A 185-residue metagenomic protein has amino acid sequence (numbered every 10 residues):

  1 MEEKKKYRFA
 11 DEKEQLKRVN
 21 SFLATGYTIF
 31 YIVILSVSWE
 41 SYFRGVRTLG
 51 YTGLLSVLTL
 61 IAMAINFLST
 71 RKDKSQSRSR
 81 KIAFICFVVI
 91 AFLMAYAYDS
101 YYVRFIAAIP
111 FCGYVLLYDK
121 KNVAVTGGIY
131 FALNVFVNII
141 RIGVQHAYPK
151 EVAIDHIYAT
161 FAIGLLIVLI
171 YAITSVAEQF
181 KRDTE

Functional and structural regions predicted by a protein language model:
M1-L16: Short, Lys/Arg-rich, polar N-terminal cytosolic tail immediately upstream of the first transmembrane signal-anchor
K13-L23, T48, D73-R80, D119-V123 (+1 more regions): Membrane-interface helix-boundary signature
F22-D99, I106-G113, Y130: Hydrophobic transmembrane alpha-helices and their membrane-interface boundaries in multi-pass, membrane-anchored
S36-V57, L116-Q179: Alpha-helical transmembrane segments and their interfaces in multipass membrane proteins
Y96-Y102, Y118-K121: Transmembrane helix interruption/hinge and helix-loop junction motifs
V103-R104, V125: Alpha-helix N-cap/helix-start motif
Q179-E185: Polar/charged heptad-repeat coiled-coil helices used as signal-transmission/dimerization stalks
